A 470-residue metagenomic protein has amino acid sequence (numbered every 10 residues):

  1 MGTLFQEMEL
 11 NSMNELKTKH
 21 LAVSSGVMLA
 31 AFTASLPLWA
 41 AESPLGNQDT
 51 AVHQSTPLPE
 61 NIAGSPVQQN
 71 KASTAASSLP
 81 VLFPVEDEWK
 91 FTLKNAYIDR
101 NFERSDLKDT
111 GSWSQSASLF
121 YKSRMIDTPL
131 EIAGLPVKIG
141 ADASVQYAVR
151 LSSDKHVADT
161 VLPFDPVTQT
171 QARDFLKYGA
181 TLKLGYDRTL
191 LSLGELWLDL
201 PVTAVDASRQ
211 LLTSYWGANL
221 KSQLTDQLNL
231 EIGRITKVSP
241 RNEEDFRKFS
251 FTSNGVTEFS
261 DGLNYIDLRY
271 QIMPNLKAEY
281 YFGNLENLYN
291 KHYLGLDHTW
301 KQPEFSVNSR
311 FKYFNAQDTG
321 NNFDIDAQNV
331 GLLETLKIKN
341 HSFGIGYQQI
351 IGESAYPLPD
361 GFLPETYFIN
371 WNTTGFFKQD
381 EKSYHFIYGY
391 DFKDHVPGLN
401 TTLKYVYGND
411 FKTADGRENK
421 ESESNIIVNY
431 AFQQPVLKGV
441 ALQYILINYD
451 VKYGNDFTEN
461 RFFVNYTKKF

Functional and structural regions predicted by a protein language model:
G2-E131, K339-S342: N-terminal periplasmic/intermembrane-space "pro-region" immediately following the signal or transit peptide
W39, S43, P66-W89, K122-I139 (+7 more regions): Short loop/turn motifs that connect adjacent beta-strands in outer-membrane beta-barrel proteins
G46, I266, F386, I426-F432 (+1 more regions): Outer-membrane beta-barrel "beta-signal"
V85, D109-A117, D174-Y178, L212-W216 (+6 more regions): Residues that define the transmembrane beta-barrel architecture of outer-membrane proteins
D87-L93, E131-A141, L191, L230 (+11 more regions): Transmembrane beta-strands of outer-membrane beta-barrel proteins
N95, L191-V205, L230-I232, I266 (+5 more regions): Transmembrane beta-strand segments that form the barrel wall of outer-membrane beta-barrel proteins
K122-T160, T168-R247, Y270-I272, I345-I351: Outer membrane beta-barrel
E231-N254, F259-G262, F305-S383, Y444-F462: Outer-membrane beta-barrel translocator/channel fold
